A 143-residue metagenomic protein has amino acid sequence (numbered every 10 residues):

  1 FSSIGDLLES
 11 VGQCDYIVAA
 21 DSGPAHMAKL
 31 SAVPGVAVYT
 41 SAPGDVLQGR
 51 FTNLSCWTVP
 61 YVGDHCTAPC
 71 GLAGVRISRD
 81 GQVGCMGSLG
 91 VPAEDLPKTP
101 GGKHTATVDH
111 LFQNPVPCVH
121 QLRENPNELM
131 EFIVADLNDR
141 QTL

Functional and structural regions predicted by a protein language model:
F1-D45: Donor-binding and catalytic core of enzymes assembling or modifying cell-surface/extracellular glycoconjugates
K29-Q141: Nucleotide-sugar donor-binding patch of glycosyltransferase catalytic domains
